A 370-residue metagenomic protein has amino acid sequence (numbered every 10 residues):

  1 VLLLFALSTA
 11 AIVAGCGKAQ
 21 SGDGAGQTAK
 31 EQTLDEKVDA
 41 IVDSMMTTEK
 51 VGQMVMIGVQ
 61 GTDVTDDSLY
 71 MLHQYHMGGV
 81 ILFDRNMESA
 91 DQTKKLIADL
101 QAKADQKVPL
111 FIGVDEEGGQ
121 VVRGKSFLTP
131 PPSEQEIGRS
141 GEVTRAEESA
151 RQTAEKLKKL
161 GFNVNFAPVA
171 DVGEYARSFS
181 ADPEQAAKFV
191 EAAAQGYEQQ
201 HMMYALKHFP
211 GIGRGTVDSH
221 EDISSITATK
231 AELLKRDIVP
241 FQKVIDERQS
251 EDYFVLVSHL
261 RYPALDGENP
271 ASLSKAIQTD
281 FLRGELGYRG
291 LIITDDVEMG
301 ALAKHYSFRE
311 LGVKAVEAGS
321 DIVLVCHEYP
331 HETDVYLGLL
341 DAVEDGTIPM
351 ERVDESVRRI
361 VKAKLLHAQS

Functional and structural regions predicted by a protein language model:
I12-G15: C-terminal motif of bacterial Sec signal peptides marking the signal peptidase cleavage site
G17-L110, G119-V122: N-terminal hydrophobic targeting/anchoring segments and the immediately downstream early-domain regions of hydrolases
M46, E88-Q101, Q120-V122, A181 (+2 more regions): Second-shell residues forming the walls of enzyme active-site clefts
G52-V59, G78-L82, L110-E116, V164-A167 (+5 more regions): Hydrophobic faces of well-ordered beta-strands that scaffold small-molecule active sites in alpha/beta enzyme cores
M54-V64, E134-E148, I223-R236, E298-Y306: Active-site mouth loops of central-metabolism enzymes
Q60-H73, A146-K156, I238-P240, Y306-K314: Short, acidic/polar
Q101-T129, S149-V169, A194-P210: Glycine-rich, aromatic-flanked loop segments that form ligand/cofactor-binding clefts across common enzyme folds
E134-V190, A194, E198: A substrate-binding/cap region within the structured catalytic cores of diverse enzymes
